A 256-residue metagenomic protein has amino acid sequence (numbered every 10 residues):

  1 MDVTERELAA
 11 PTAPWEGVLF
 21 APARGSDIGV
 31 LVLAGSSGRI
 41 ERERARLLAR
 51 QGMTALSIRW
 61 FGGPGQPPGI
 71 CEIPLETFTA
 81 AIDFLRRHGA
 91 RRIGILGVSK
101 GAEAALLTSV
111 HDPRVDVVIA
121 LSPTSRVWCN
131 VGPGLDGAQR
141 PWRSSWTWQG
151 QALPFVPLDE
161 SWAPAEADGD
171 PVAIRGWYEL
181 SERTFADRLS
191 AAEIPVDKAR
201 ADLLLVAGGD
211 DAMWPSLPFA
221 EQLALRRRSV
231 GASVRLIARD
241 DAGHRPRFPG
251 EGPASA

Functional and structural regions predicted by a protein language model:
M1-I28: N-terminal cap/lid segment of alpha/beta-hydrolase-fold proteins
D27-G35: Short beta-strand element of the alpha/beta-hydrolase
G35-I40, A55: Serine-hydrolase catalytic-loop signature spanning alpha/beta hydrolases and amidase-signature enzymes
S37, F61-G94: Catalytic nucleophile-loop/oxyanion-hole region of alpha/beta-hydrolase and closely related hydrolase-like folds
G38-R39, E43, D83-V156, W177-D187 (+1 more regions): Primarily recognizes the serine-hydrolase "nucleophile elbow" in alpha/beta-hydrolase and SGNH/GDSL folds
A49-G65: Conserved alpha/beta-hydrolase
L158-R245: Serine-hydrolase catalytic core
A242-S255: Catalytic histidine-centered segment of alpha/beta-hydrolase-like enzymes
